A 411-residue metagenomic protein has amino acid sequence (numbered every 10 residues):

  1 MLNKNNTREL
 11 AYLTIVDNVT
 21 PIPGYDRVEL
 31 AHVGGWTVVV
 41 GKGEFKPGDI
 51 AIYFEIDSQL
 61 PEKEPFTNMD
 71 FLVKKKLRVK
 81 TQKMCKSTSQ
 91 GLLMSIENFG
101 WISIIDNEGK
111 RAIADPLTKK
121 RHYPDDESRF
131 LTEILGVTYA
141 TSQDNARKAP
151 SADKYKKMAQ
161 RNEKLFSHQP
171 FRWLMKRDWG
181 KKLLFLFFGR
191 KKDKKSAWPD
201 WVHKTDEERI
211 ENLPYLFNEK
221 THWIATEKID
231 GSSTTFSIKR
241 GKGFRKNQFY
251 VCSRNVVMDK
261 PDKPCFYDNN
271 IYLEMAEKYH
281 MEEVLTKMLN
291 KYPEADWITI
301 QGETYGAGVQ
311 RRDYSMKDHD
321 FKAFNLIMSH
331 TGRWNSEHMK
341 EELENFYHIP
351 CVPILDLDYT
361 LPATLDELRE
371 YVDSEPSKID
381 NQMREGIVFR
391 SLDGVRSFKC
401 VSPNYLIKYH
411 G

Functional and structural regions predicted by a protein language model:
M1-G411: Core nucleotide-handling region used for phosphoryl-transfer chemistry
